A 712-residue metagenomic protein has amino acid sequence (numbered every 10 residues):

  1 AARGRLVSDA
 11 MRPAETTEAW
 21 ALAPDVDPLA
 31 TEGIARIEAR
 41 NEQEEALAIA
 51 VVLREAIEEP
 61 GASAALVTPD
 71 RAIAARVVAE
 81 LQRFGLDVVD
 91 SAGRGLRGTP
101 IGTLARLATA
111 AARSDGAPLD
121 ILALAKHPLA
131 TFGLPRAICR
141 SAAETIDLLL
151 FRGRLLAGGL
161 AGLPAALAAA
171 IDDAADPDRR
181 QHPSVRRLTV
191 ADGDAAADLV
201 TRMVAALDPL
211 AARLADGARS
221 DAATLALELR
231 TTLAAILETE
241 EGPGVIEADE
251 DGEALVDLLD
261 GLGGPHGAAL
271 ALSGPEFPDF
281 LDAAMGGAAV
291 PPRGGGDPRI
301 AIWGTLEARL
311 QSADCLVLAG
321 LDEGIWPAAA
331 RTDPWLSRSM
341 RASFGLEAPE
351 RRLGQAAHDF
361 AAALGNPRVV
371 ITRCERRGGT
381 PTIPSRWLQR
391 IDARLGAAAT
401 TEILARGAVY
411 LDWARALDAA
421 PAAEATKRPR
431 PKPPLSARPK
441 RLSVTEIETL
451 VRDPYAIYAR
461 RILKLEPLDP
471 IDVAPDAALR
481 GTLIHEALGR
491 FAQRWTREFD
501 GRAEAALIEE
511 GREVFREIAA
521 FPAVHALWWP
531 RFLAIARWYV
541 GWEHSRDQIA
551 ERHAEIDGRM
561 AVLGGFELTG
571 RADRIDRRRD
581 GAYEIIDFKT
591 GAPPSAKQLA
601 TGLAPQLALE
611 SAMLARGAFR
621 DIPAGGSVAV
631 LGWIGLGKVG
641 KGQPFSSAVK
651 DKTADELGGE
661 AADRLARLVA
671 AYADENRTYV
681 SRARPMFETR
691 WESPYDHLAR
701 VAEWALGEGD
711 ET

Functional and structural regions predicted by a protein language model:
A1-E498, I508-I518, P522-H525, F687-R700: Polyanion-engaging groove/track-forming segments
E241, G379, A422-T712: RecB-family 4Fe-4S metal-dependent nuclease core
